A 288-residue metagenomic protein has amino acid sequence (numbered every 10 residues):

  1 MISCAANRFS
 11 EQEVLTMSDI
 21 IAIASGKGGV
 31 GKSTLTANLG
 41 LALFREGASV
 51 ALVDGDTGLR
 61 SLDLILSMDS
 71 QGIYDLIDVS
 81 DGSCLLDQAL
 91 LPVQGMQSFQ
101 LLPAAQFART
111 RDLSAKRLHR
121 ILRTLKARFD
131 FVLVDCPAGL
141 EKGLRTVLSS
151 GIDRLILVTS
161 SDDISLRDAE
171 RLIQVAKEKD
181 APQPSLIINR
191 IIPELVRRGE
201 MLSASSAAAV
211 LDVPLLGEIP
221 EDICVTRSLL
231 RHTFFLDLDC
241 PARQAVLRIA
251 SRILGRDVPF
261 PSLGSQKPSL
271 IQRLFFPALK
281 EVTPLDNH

Functional and structural regions predicted by a protein language model:
M1-G29, D87-Q88: Extreme N-terminal, non-catalytic leader segments that precede Walker-type/kinase nucleotide-binding cores
I2-R8, V14, E178-H288: C-terminal lobe/tail of nucleotide-utilizing enzymes
I20, L101, L215-E218: Conserved beta-strand scaffold positions in the cores of enzyme catalytic domains, especially in NTP/NDP-utilizing
I20-S83: Walker A/P-loop NTP-binding active-site region of P-loop NTPases, recognizing the glycine-rich GxxxxGKT/S
S25, D54, P103-Q106, C136 (+2 more regions): Flexible glycine-/small-residue-rich
G55-A127, R227-R231, F235-L236: P-loop/Walker-type NTP enzyme "switch/lid" segment
K116-R120, T124-A127, F131, C136-E221 (+1 more regions): Conserved catalytic-core segment of NTP-binding enzymes
